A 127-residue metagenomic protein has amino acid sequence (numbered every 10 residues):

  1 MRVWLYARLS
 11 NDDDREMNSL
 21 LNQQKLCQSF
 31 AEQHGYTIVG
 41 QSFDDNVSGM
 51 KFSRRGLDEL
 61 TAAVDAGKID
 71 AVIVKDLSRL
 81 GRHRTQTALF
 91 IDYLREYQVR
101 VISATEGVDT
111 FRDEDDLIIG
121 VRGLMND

Functional and structural regions predicted by a protein language model:
M1-D127: Short, structured surface patches at the beginning of a domain
